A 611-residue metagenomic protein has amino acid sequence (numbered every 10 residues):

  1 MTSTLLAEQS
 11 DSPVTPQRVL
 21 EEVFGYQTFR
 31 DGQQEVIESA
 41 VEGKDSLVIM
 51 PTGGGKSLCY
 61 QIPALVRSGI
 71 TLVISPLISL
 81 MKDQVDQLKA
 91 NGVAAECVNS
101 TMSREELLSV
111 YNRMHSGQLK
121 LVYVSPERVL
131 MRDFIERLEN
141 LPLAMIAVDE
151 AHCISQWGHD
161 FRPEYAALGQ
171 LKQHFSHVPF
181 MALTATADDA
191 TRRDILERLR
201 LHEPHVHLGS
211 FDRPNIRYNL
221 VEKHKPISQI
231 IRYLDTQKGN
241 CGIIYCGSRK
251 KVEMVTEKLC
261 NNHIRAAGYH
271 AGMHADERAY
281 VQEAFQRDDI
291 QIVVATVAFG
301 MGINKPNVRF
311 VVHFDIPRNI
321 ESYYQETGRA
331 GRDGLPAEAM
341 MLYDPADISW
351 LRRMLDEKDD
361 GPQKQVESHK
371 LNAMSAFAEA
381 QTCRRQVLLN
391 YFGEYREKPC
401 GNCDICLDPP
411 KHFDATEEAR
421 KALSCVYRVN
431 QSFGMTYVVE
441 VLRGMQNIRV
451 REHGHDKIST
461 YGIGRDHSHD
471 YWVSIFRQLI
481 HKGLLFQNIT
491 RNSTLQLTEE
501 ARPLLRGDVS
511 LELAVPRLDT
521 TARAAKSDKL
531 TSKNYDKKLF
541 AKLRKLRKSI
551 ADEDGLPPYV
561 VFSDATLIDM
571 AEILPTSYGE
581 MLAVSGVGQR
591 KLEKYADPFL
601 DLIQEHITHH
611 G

Functional and structural regions predicted by a protein language model:
M1-V19, V366-S368, E397-G611: Accessory DNA-binding and partner-docking regions appended to nucleic-acid-acting proteins, especially the terminal
Q9-V23, Q27-D31, E35-S57, L65-R67 (+4 more regions): Helicase motor core with emphasis on the C-terminal RecA-like subdomain
Q363-F392: Short, charged low-complexity linear segments at domain edges
